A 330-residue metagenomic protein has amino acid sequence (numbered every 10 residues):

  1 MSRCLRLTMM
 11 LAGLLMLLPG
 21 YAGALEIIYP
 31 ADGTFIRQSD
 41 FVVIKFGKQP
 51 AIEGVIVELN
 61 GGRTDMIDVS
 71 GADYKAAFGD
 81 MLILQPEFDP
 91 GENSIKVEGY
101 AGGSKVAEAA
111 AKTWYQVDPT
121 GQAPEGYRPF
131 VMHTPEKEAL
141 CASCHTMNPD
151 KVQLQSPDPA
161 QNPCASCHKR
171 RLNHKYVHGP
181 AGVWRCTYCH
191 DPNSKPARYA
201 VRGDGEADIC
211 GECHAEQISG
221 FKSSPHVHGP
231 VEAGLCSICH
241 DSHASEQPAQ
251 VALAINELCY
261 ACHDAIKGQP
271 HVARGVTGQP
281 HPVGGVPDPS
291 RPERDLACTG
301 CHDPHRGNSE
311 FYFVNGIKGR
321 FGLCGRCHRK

Functional and structural regions predicted by a protein language model:
M1-M9: Bacterial N-terminal signal peptides that target proteins for export
C4, L18, A22-L25: N-terminal intrinsically disordered, low-complexity tails enriched in polar/charged
T8-P19: Bacterial N-terminal signal peptides
G23-K330: Short sequence/structural segments immediately N-terminal
